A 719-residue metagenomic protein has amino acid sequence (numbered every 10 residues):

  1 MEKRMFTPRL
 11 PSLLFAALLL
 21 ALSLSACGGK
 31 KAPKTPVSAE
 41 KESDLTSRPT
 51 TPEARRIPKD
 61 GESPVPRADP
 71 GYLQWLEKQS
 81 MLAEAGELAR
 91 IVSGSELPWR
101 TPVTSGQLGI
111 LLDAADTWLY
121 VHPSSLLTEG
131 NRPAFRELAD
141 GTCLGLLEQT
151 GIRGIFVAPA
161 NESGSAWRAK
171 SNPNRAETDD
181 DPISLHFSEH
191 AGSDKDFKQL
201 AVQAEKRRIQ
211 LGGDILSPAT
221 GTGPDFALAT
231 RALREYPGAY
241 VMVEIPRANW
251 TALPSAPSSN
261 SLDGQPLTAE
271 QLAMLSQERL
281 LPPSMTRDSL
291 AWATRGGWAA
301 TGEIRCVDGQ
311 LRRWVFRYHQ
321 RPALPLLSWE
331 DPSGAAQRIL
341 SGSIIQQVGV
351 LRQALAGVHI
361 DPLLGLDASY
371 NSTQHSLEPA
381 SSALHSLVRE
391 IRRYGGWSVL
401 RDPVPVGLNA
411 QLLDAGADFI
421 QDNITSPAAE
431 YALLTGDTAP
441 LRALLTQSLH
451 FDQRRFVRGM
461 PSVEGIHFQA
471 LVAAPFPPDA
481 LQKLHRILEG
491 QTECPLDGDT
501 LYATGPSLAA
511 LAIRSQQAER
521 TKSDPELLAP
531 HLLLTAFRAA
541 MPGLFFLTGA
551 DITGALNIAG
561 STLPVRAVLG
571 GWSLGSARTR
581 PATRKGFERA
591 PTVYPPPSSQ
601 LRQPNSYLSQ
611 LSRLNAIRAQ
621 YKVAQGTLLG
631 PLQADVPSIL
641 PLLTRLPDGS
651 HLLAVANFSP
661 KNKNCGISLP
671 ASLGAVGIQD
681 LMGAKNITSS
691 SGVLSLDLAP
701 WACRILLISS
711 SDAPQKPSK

Functional and structural regions predicted by a protein language model:
E2-L14: Bacterial N-terminal signal peptides that target proteins for export
L24-A26: C-terminal motif of bacterial Sec signal peptides marking the signal peptidase cleavage site
G28-K30: Bacterial signal peptide processing site
K34-A54: Post-signal peptide N-terminal segment of mature Sec-exported envelope proteins
R48-R338, L363-L434, W701: Acidic/aromatic-lined carbohydrate-recognition and catalytic surfaces of CAZymes acting on diverse glycans
H450-L652, F658-C665, L669: Loop/helix patches that line or flank the sugar-binding groove of alpha-linked glycan CAZymes
N662-G683: Beta-strand-rich binding/interaction modules
S690-S718: C-terminal beta-strand-rich structural cap/linker in extracellular carbohydrate-active enzymes
